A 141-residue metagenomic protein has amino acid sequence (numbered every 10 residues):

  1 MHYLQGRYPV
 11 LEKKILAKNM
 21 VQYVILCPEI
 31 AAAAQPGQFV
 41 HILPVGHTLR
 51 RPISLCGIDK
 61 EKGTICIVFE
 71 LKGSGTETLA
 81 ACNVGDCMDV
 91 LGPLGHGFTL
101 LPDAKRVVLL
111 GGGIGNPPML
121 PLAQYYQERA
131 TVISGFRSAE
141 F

Functional and structural regions predicted by a protein language model:
H2-V84, R137: Ferredoxin-reductase
S74-F141: FNR/FR-type flavoprotein reductase catalytic core
